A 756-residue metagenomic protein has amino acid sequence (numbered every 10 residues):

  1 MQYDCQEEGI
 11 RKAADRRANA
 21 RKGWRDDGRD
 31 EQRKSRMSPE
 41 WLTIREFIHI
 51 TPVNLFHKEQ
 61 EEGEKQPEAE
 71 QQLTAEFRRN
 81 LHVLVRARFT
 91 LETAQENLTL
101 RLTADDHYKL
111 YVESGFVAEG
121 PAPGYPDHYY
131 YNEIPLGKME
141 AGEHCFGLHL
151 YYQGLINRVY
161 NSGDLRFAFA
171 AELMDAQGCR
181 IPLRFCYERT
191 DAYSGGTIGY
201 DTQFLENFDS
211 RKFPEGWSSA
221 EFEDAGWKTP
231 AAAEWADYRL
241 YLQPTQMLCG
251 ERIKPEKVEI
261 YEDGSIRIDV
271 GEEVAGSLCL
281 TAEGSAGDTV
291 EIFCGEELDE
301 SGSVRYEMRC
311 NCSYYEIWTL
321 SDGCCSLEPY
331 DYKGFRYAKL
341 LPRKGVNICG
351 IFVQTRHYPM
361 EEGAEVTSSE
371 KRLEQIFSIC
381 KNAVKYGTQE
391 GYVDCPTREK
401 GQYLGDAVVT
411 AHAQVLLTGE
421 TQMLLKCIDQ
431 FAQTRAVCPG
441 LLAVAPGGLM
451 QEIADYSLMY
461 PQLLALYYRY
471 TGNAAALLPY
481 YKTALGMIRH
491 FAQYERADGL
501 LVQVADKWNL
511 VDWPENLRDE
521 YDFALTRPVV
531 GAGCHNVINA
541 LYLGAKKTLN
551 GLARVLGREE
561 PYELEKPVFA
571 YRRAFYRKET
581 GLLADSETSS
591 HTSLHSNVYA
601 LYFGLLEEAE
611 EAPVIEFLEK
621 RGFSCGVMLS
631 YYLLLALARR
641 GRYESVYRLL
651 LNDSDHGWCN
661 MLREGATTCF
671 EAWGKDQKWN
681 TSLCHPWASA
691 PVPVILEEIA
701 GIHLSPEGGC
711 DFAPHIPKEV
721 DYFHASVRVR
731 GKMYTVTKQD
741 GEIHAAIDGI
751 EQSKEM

Functional and structural regions predicted by a protein language model:
Q2-D394, D406, Q422-C427, F431 (+3 more regions): Extracellular/oxidizing-compartment recognition motifs
Q402-V729, M733-T735, D740-M756: Active-site core of glycosidic bond-cleaving carbohydrate-active enzymes
